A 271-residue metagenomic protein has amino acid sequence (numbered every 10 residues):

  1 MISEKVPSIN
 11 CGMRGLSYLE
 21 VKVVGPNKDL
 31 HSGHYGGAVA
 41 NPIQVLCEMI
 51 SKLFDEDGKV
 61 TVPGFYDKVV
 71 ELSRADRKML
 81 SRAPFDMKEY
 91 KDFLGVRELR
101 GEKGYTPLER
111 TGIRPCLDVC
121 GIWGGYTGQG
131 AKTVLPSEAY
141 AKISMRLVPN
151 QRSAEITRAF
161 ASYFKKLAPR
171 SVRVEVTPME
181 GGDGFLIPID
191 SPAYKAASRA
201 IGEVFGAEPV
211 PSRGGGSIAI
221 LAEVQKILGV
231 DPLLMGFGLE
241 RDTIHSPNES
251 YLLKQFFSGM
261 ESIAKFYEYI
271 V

Functional and structural regions predicted by a protein language model:
M1-A40: Histidine/acidic-residue-rich, glycine-tolerant segments that coordinate divalent metal ions
S3-E4, T61-E138, R146, N150-A159 (+2 more regions): An extended, acidic, His-containing surface patch that forms the Zn2+-binding/catalytic region of metallohydrolases
P7, G15-L19, P42, E56-G58 (+3 more regions): Structural beta-strand/beta-sheet cores of well-ordered domains, especially the beta-sheet scaffolds that support
L19, Q44-E48, E261: Residues on a specific face of well-ordered alpha-helices
E20-V24, I122, K142-R146: Residue-level recognition of well-ordered beta-strand positions that form the cores of beta-sheet-rich folds across
G25-H31, K52-K59: Alpha/beta-hydrolase-fold enzymes
G36-D57: A short core secondary-structure module
C47, S51, A161-K165, S198: Generic solvent-exposed, charged/amphipathic alpha-helical segments that serve as macromolecular interface scaffolds
